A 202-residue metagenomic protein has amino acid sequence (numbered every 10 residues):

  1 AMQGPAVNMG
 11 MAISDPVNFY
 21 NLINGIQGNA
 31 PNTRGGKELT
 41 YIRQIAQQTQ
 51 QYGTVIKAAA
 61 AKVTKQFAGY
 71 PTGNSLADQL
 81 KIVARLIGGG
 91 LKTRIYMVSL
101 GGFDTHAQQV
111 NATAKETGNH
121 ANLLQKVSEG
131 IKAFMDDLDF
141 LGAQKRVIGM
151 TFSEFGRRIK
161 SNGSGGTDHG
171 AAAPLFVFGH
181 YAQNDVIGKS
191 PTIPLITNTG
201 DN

Functional and structural regions predicted by a protein language model:
A1-E129, A133-L141, K160, P174-N202: Feature for exported/extracytoplasmic and membrane-associated proteins, marking the mature portion
D137-K145, G149-D168, F176: Hydrophobic alpha-helical bundle architecture
